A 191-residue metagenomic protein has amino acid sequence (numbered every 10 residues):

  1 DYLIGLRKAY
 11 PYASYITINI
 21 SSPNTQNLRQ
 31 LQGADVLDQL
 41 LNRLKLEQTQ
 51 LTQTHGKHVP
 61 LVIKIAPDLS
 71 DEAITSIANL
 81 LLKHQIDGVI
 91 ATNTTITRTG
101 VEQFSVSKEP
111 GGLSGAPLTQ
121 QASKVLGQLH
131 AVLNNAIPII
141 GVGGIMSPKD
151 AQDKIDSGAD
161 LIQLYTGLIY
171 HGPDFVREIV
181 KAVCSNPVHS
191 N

Functional and structural regions predicted by a protein language model:
D1-N24: Internal alpha/beta core interface subdomains
D1-Y2, R29-Q32, V36, V62-K83: Active-site glycine- and acidic-residue-rich loops that bind and position anionic ligands or nucleotide-like cofactors
Y15-T17, H58-V62, D87-I90, P138-I140 (+1 more regions): Structural preference for beta-strand elements that scaffold enzyme active sites
I20, G88-R98, I145, A151-E178: Glycine-rich phosphate-binding active-site loops on the catalytic face of alpha/beta enzymes
N24-Q32, V36, L80-N135, F175: Glycine/Thr-rich beta-alpha phosphate-binding loop at enzyme active sites
Q50-L69, A131-G141: Short beta-strand/loop segments at the ligand-binding rim of alpha/beta enzyme cores
L69-K83, H130-N135, I145-I162: Catalytic cores of alpha/beta
T99-G111, T166-N191: C-terminal helical cap(s) of enzyme catalytic domains, especially alpha/beta-barrels
